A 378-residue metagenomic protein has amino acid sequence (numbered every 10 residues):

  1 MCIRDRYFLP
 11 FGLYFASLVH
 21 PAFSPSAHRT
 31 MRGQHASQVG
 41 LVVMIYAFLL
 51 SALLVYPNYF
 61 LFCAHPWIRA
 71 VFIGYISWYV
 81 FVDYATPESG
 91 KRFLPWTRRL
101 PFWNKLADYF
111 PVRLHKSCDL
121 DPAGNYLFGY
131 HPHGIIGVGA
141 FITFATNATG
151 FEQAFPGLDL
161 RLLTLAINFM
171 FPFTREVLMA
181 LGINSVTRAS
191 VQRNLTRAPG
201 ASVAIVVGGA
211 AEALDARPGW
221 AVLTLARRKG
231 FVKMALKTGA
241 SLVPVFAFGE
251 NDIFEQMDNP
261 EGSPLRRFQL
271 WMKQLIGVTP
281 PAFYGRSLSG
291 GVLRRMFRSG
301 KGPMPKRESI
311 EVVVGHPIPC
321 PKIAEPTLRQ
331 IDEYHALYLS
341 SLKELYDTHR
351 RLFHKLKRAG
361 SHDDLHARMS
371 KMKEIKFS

Functional and structural regions predicted by a protein language model:
M1-I3: Short, small-residue-biased leader/transition segments that mark boundaries at the very start of proteins
Y7-H20, M44-N58, W67-F81, Y130-G134 (+1 more regions): Hydrophobic alpha-helical cores of multi-pass transmembrane domains in eukaryotic membrane proteins
P10, A16, R193-S378: Non-catalytic C-terminal accessory region of glycerolipid acyltransferases and related lyso-lipid remodeling enzymes
L13-L41, L61-P111, P122: N-terminal targeting/anchor module and adjacent flexible "hinge" preceding the catalytic domain
P25, V55, D108-H115, Y126 (+1 more regions): N-terminal, post-signal-peptide metal-ligating segments of extracellular/periplasmic oxidoreductases, dominated by
A70-P101, A107, D121-R197, G209-R227: Catalytic core of membrane glycerolipid acyltransferases/transacylases, capturing the structured, soluble-facing
V112-L114, L160-L162, I375: Generic structural signal for residues in well-ordered beta-strands
K116-L120: A short acidic-Thr-Gly-centered motif at the start of a beta-strand
